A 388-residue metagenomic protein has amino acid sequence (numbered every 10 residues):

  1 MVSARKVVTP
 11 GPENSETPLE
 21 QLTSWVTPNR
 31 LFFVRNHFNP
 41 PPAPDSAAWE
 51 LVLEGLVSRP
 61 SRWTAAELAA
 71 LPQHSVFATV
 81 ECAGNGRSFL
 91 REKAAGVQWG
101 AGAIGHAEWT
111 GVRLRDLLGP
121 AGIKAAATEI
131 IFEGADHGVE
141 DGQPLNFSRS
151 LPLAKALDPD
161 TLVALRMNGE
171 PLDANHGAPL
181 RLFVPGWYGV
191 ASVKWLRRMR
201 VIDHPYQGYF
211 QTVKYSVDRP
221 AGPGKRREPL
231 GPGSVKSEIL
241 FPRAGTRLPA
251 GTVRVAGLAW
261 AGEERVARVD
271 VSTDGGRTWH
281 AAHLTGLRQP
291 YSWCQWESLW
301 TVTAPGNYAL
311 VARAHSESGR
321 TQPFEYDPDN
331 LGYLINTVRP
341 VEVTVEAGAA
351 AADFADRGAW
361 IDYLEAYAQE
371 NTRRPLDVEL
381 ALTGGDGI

Functional and structural regions predicted by a protein language model:
M1-G384: Structured, non-membrane catalytic/scaffold regions adjacent to prosthetic-group chemistry
